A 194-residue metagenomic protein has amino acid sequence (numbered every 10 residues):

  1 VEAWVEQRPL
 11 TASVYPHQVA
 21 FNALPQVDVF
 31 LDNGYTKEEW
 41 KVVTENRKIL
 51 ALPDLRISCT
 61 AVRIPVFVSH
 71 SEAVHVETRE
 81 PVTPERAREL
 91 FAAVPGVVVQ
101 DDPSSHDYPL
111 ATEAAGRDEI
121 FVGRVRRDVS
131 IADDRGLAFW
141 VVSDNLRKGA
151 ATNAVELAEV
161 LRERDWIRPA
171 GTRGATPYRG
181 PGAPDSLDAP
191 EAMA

Functional and structural regions predicted by a protein language model:
V1-A93: Active-site-lining helix/loop region of Rossmann-like oxidoreductase modules
R56-P190: C-terminal active-site/capping subdomain that shapes the small-molecule cofactor and substrate pocket of enzyme
A194: Short terminal or interdomain "cap/linker" segment that borders an active site or interface and mediates
